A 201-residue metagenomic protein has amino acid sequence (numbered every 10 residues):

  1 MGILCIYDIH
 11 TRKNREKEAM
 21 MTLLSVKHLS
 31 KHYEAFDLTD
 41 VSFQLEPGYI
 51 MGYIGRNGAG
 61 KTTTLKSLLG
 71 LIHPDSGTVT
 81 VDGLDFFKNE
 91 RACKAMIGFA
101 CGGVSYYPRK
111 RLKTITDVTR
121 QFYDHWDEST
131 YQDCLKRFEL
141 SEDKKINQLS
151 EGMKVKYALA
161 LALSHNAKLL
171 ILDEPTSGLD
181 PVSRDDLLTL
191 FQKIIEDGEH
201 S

Functional and structural regions predicted by a protein language model:
V26-L29, F36-E46, Y53, G77: Conserved beta-strand
R56-G60: Walker A (P-loop) phosphate-binding loop of ABC-type ATPase nucleotide-binding domains
L69: Helix-to-loop junction immediately C-terminal to a conserved catalytic motif
G77-K88, A92-C93: Conserved ABC transporter NBD signature motif
R91, A95, C101-Y157: ABC-family P-loop ATPase nucleotide-binding domains
L170-E174, L179: Catalytic Walker B motif of ABC-type/P-loop ATPase nucleotide-binding domains
R184-G198: Helical segment within the ABC ATPase nucleotide-binding domain
